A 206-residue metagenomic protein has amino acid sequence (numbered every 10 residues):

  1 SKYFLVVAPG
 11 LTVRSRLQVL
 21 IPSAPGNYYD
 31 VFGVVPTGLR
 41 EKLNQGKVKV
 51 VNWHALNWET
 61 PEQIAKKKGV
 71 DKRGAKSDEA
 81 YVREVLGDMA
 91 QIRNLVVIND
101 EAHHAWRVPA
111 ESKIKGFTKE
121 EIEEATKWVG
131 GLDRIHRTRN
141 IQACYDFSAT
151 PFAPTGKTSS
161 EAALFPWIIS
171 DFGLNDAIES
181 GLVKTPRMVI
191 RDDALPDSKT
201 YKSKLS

Functional and structural regions predicted by a protein language model:
S1-S206: RecA-like P-loop NTPase motor core of helicase/translocase proteins
